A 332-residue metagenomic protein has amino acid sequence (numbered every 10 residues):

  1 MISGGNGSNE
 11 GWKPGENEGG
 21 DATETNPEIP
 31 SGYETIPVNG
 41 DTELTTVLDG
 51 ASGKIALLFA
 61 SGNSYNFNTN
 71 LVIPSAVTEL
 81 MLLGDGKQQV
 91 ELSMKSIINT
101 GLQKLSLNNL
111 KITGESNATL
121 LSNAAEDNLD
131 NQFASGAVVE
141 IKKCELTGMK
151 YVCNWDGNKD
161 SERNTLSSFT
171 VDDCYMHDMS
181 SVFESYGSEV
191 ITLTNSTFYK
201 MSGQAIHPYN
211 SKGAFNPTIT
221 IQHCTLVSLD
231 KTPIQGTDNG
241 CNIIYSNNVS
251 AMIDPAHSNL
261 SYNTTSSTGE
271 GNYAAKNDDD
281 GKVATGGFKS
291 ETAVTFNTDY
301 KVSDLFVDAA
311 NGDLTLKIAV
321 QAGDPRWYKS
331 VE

Functional and structural regions predicted by a protein language model:
M1-E34: Bacterial Sec-dependent N-terminal signal peptides
N39-E79, K87-S96: N-terminal extracellular ligand-recognition/capping segment immediately after the signal peptide
G62, G84-V90, L110, C144 (+2 more regions): Extracellular beta-strand-rich, repetitive "passenger/adhesive" scaffolds that bind or process carbohydrates
N66-L82, V90-G136: Extracellular beta-strand-rich solenoid/capping regions of secreted or surface-exposed proteins that bind or remodel
N68-N70, E91-I97, E115-N123, G148-G157 (+6 more regions): Short glycine/acidic-rich loop motifs that flank beta-strands on beta-rich extracellular proteins
Q103-G114, S135-K150, R163-S181, S188-H207 (+4 more regions): Right-handed parallel beta-helix
T268-D308: C-terminal structured domain segments
A293-E332: C-terminal accessory segments
